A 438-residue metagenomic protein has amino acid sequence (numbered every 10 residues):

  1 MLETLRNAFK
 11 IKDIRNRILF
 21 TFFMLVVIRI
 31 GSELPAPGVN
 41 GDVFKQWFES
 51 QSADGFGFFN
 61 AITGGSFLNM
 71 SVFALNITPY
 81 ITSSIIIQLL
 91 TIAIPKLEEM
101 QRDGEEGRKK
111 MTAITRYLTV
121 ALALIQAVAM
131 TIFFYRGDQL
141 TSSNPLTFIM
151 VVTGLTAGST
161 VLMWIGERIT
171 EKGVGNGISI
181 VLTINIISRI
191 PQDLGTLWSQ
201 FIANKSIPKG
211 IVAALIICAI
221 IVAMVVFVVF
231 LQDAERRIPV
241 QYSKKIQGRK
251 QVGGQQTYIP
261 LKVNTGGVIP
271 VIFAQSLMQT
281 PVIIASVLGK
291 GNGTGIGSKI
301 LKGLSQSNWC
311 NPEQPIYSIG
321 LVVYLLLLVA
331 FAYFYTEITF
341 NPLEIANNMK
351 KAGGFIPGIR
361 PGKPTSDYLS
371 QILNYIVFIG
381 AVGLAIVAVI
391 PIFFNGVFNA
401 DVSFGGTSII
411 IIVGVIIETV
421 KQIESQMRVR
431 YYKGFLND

Functional and structural regions predicted by a protein language model:
M1-Q101, E105-D438: N-terminal cationic and glycine-rich segments that engage phosphates or anionic surfaces
